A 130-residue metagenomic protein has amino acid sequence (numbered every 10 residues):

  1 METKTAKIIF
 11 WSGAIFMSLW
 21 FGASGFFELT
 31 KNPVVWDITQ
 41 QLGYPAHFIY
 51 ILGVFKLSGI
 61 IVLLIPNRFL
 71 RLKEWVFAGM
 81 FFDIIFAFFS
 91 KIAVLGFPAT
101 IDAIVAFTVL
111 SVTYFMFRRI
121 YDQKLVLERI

Functional and structural regions predicted by a protein language model:
M1-I130: Membrane-interface extramembranous regions
